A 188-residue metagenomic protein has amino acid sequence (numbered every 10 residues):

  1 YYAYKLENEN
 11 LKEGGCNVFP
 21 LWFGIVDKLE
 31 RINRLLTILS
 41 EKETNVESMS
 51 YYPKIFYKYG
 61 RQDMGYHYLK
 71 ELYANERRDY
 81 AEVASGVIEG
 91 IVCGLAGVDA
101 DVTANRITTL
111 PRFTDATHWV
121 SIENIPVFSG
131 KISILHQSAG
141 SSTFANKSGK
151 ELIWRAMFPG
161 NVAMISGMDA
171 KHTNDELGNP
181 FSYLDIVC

Functional and structural regions predicted by a protein language model:
Y1-T103, S148, L152-W154: Active-site core of glycosidic bond-cleaving carbohydrate-active enzymes
L6-N8, R106-T114: A glycine-rich phosphate-binding loop feature that marks nucleotide/adenosyl-phosphate handling sites
N17, R106, K131: A residue-level signal for beta-strand positions that form part of recognition/binding surfaces within mature
W22, A104-R106, L110, W119-N124: Generic secondary-structure boundary/loop-capping signal
Y73, L110, S142-T143: Alpha-helix termini
D115-S129, Q137-C188: C-terminal beta-sandwich/jelly-roll accessory domains of carbohydrate-active enzymes
